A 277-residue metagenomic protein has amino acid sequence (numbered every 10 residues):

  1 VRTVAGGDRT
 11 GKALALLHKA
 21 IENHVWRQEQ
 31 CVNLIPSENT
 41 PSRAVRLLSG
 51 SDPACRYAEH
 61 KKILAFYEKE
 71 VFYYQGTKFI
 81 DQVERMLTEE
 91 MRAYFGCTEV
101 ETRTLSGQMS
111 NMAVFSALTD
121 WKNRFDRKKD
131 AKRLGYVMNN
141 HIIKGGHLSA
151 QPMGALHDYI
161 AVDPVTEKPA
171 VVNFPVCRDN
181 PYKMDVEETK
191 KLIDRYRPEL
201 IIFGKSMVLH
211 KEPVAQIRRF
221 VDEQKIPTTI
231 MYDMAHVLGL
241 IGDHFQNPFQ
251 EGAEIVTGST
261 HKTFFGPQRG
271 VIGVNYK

Functional and structural regions predicted by a protein language model:
V1-M86, R219: N-terminal glycine-rich, Lys/His-bearing helix-loop that initiates the first secondary-structure elements of many
V4, F79-Q82, M86-K277: Conserved PLP-enzyme active-site core in the AAT-like
